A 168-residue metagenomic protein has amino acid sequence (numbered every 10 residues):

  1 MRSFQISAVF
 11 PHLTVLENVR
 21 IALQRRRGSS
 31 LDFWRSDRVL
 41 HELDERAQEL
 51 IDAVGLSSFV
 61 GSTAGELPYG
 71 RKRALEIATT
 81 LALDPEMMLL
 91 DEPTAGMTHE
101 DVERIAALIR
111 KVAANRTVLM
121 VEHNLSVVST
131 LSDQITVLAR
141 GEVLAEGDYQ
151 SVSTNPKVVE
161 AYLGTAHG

Functional and structural regions predicted by a protein language model:
M1-G168: Glycine-rich phosphate-binding loops of nucleotide-dependent enzymes
